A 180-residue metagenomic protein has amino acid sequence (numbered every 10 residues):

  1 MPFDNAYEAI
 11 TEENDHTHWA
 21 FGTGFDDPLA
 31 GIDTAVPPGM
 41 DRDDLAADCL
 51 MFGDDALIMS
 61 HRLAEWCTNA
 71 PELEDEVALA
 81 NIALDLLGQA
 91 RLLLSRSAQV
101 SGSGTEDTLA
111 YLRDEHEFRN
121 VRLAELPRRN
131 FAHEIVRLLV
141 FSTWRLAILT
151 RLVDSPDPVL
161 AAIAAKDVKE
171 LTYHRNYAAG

Functional and structural regions predicted by a protein language model:
M1-D41: Extreme N-terminal leader/anchor segments
F3-E13, A83-R113, A178-A179: Conserved alpha-helical segments that form or flank metal/cofactor-binding pockets of metalloenzymes
N5-A6, V36-L50, I58-P71, D75-V77: Basic, Lys/Arg-rich alpha-helical nucleic-acid-recognition elements, primarily the DNA-binding modules of transcription
A30-L50, L112-L138, S155: Acidic/His metal-coordination segments adjacent to aromatic residues that form catalytic metal sites in metalloenzymes
F52-D55, I82, L138, D167: Amphipathic alpha-helix face/heptad-repeat signature
D55-L63, Q89, L93, F141-I148 (+1 more regions): Amphipathic, well-ordered alpha-helical segments in soluble domains
M59-N81, W144-L160: Helix-loop segments that flank and shape redox-cofactor active sites
L123-Y177: Internal, conserved structured core segments that host functional sites
